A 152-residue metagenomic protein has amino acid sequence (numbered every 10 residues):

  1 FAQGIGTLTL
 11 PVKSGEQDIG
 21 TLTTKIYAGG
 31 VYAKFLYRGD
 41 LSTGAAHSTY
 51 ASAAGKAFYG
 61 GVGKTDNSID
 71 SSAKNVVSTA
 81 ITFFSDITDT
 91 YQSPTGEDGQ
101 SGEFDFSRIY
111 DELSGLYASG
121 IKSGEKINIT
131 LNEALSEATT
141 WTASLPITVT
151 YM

Functional and structural regions predicted by a protein language model:
F1-M152: Mature extracellular/passenger domains of Gram-negative fimbrial/pilin and adhesin proteins
